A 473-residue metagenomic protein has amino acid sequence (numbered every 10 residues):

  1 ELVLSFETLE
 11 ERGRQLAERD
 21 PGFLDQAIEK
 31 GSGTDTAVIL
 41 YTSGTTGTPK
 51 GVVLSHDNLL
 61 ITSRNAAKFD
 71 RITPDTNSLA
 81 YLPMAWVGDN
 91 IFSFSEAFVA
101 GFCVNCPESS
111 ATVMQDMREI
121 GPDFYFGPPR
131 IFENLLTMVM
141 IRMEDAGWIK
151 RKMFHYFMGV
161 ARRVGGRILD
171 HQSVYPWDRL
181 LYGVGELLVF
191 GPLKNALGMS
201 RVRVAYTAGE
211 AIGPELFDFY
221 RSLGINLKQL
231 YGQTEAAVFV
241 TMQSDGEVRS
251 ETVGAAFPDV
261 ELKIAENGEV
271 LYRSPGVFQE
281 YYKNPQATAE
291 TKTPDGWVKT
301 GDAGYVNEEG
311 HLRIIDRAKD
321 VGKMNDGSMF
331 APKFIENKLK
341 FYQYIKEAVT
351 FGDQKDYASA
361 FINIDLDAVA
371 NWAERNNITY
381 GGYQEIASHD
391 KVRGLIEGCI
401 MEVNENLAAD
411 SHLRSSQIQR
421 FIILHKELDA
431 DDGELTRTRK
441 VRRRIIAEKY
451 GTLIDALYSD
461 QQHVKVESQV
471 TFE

Functional and structural regions predicted by a protein language model:
E1-R12, Q26: Structural core segment of the AMP-binding/adenylate-forming
R14-Y41, T48, R71-N77: Conserved pre-ATP/AMP-binding loop-to-beta segment of ANL
T42, A256-M324, F341: Conserved ATP-binding/catalytic segment of the ANL
L60-N77, M84-F190, R201: Conserved AMP-binding/adenylation subdomain of ANL enzymes
N105, W177-G183, N195-L197, R201-A208 (+3 more regions): Conserved ATP-binding loop and adjacent catalytic segment of the adenylate-forming AMP-binding
V277, H311-K340, V369-D390, D410 (+3 more regions): Adenylate-forming
A303, E308, Y342-A368, L407-D410: C-terminal boundary motif of the adenylate-forming
E347-T350, E402-E473: Conserved C-terminal "lid"/linker of ANL adenylate-forming enzymes
